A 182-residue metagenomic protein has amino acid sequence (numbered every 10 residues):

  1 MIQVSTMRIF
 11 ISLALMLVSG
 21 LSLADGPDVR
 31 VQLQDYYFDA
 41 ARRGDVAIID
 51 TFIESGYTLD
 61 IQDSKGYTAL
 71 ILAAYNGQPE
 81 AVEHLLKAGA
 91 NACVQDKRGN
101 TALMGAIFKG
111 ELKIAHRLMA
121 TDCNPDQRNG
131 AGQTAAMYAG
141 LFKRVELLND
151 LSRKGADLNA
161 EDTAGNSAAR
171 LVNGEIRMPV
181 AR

Functional and structural regions predicted by a protein language model:
I48, E80-A81, K113-I114, E146-L147 (+1 more regions): Conserved ankyrin/ankyrin-like repeat signature
K143-R182: Leucine-rich solenoid repeat scaffolds
